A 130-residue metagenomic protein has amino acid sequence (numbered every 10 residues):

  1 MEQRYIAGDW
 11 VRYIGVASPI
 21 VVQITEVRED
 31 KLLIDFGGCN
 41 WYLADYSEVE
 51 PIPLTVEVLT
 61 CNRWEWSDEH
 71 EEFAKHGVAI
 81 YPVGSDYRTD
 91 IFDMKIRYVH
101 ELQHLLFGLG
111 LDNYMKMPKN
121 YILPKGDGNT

Functional and structural regions predicted by a protein language model:
M1-E2: Short alpha-helix capping/helix-loop boundary micro-motifs
G8-W10, L54-P82, D127: Amphipathic alpha-helical oligomerization segments
W10, S18-L32: Short beta-strand-centered aromatic/proline hotspots
L33, G37-Y46, W66-V99: Acidic, low-complexity, intrinsically disordered interaction modules
C39-W66, I96-L109, T130: Intrinsically disordered, low-complexity, charged/polar segments
V83-T130: Structured core of small recognition/catalytic domains
